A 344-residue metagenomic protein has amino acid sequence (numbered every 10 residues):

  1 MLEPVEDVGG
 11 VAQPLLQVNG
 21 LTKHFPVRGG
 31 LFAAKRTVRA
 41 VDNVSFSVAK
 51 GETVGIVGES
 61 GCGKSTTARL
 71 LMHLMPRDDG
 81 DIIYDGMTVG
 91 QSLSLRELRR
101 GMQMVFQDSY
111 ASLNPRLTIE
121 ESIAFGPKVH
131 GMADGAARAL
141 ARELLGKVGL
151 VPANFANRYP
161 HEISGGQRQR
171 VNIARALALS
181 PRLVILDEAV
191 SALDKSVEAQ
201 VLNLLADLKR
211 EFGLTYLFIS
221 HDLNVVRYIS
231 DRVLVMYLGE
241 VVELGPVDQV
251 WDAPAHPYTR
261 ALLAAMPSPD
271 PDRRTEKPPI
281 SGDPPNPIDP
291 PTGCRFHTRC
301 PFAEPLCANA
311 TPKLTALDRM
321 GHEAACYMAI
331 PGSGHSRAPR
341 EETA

Functional and structural regions predicted by a protein language model:
L2-P14, R28-F32, T37, P246-A344: Short catalytic/signature loops enriched in Gly
M72: Helix-to-loop junction immediately C-terminal to a conserved catalytic motif
G80-G90, L140: Conserved ABC transporter NBD signature motif
Y110, R116-K128, R138, R142 (+2 more regions): Short helical segment in ABC ATPase nucleotide-binding domains corresponding to the A-loop/adjacent helical element
Y159-I163, Q167: Conserved ABC ATPase signature
S180: Conserved catalytic motifs of ABC-family nucleotide-binding domains
L193, V197-T275: P-loop NTP-binding/switch modules centered on Walker-like glycine-rich loops
